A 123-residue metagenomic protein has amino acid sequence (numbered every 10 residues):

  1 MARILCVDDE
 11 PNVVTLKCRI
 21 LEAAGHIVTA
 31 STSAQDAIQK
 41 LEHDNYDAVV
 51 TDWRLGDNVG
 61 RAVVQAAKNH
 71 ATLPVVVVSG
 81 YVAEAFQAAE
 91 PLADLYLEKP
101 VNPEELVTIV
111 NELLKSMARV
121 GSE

Functional and structural regions predicted by a protein language model:
V14, G56: The feature encodes the CheY-like receiver
T15-A23: Charged docking surfaces used in two-component/phosphorelay signaling
G25-T32, K40: Short hydrophobic/Thr-rich beta-strand motif most characteristic of the beta2 strand and flanking loop of CheY-like
T32-S33, V59-A62: Acidic catalytic/metal-coordinating carboxylates
D52: Active-site residues of response regulator receiver
R61-L73: Short amphipathic alpha-helix used as the core "switch/output" element in two-component signaling
V78-S79: Hydrophobic/aromatic residues positioned on beta-strands within the core alpha/beta folds
V101-L113, A118, S122: C-terminal output helix
